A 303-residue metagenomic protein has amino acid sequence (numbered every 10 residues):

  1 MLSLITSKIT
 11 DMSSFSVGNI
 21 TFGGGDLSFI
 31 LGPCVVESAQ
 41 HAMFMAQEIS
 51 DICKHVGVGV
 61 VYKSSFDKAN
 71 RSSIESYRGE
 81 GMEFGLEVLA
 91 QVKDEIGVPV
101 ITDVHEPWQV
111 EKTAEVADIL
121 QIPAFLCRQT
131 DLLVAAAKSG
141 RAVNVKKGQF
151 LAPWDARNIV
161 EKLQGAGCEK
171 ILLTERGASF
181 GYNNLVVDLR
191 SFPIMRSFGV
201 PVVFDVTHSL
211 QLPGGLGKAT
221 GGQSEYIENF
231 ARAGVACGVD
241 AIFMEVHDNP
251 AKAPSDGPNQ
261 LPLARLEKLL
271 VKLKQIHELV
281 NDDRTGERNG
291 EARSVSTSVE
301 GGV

Functional and structural regions predicted by a protein language model:
L2-F29, V280-R284, T297-V299: N-terminal amphipathic alpha-helix/helix-capping segment at the start of soluble metabolic enzymes
G24-L27, V56-V60, I96-V100, V116-D118 (+4 more regions): Short, well-ordered coil/turn segments that N-cap beta-strands
P33-H41, V61-M82, H247-D256: Glycine-rich, proline-tolerant flexible connector loops at the mouths of alpha/beta enzymes
V35-I49, E80-E87, G221-N229: Glycine-rich anion/phosphate-binding loops
I49, Y77-V100, A136, G140-A142 (+2 more regions): Alpha-helix-loop-beta-strand connector modules within alpha/beta enzyme cores
I74-E83, I119-L126, Y182-V186, L210-V235 (+3 more regions): Active-site-adjacent loop and "lid" segments of alpha/beta metabolic enzymes
G81, V98-E106, D118-D131, A142-P153 (+1 more regions): Catalytic beta/alpha-barrel core
G140, N144-V246: Catalytic alpha/beta core domains of metabolic enzymes, predominantly
